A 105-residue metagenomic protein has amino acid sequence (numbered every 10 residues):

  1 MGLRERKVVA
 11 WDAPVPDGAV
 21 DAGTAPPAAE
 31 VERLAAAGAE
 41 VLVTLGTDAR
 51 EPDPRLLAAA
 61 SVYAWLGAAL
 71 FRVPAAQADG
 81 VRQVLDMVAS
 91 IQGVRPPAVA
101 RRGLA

Functional and structural regions predicted by a protein language model:
M1-A105: Active-site-adjacent loop and "lid" segments of alpha/beta metabolic enzymes
